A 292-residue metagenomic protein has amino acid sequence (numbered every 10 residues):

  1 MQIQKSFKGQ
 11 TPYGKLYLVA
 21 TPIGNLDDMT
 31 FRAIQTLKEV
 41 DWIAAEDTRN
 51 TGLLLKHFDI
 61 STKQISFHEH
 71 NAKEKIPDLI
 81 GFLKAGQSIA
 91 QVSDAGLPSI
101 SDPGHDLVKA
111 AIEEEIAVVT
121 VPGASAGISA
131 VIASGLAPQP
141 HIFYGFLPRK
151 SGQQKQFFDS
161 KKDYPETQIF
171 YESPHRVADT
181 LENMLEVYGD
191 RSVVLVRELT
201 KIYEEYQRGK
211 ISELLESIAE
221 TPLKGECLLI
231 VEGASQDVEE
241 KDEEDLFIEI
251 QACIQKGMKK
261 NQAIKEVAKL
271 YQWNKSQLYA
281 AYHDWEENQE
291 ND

Functional and structural regions predicted by a protein language model:
M1-F67: Glycine-rich, flexible N-terminal cofactor/catalytic loop recognition
Q2-K5, Y13, T167, P174-D292: A contiguous loop/helix-start segment that scaffolds small-molecule binding in enzyme catalytic cores
K15-L16, G86-A90, E166-T167: Loop/turn-to-beta-strand initiation segments
I23-N25, D94-P98, P174-R176, A234-Q236: Short glycine-rich anion-binding loops that position phosphate/pyrophosphate groups of nucleotides and phosphorylated
L37-I43, E115-V119, T167-Q168: Short active-site oxyanion
F67-K73, L147-K150: Conserved helicase motor
L79-S125: Glycine/small-residue-rich loop that forms an oxyanion/phosphate-binding "nest" at active or ligand-binding sites
L107-K161: Class I SAM-dependent methyltransferase SAM-binding "motif I" and its flanking Rossmann-like core
